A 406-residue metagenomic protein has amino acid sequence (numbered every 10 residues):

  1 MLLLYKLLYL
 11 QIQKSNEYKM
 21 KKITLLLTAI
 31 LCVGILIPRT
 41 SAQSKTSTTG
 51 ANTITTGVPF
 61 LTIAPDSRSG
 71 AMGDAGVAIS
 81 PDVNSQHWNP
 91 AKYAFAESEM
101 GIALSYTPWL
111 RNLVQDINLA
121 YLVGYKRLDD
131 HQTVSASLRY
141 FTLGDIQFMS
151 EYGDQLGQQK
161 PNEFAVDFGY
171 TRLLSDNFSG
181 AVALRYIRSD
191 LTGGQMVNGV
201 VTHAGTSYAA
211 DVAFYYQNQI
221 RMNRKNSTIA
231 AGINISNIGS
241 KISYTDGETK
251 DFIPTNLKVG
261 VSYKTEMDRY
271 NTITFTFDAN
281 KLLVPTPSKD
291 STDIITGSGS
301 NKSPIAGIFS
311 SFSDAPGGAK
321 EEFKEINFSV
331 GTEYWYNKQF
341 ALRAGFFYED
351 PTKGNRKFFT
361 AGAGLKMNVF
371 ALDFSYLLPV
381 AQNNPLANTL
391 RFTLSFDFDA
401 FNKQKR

Functional and structural regions predicted by a protein language model:
M1-T55, A400-R406: Cleavable N-terminal export/targeting peptides
Q43-R406: Subset of outer-membrane beta-barrel
